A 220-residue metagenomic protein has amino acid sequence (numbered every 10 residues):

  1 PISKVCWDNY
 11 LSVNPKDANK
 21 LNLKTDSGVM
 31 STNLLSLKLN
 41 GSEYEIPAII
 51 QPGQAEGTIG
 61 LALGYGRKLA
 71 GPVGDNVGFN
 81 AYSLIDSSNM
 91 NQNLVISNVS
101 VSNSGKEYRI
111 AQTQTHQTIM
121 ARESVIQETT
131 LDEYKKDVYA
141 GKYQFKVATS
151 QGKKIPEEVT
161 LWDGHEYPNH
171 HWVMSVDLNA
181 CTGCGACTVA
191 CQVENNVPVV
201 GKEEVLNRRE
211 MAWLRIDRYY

Functional and structural regions predicted by a protein language model:
P1-N179, V189-V193, V197, K202 (+1 more regions): Long, contiguous, secondary-structure-rich segments that constitute the structural scaffold of globular domains
T182: Glycine-rich, acidic/polar active-site loops that bind/position phosphate-bearing ligands
A186: A short, cysteine/histidine-rich metal-binding "knuckle" motif
R208-Y220: Short Fe-S-cluster ligation motifs
